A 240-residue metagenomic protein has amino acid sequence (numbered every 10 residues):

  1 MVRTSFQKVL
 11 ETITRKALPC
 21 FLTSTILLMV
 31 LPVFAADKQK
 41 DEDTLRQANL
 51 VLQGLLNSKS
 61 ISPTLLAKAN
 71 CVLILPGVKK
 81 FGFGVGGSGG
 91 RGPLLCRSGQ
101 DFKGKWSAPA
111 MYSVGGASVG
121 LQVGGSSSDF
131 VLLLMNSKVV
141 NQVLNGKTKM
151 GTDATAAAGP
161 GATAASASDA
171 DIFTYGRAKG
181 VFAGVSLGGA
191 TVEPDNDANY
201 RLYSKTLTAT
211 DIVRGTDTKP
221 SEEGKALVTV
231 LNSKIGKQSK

Functional and structural regions predicted by a protein language model:
M1-R15: N-terminal secretory signal peptides that target proteins for export/translocation
T12, P32-A35: Low-complexity, Gly/Pro
K16-A17, G77: Hydrophobic alpha-helical segments, especially transmembrane helices and their immediate juxtamembrane helical caps
A17-V30: Bacterial N-terminal signal peptides
A36-K240: Small-residue-enriched, tightly packed secondary-structure blocks
